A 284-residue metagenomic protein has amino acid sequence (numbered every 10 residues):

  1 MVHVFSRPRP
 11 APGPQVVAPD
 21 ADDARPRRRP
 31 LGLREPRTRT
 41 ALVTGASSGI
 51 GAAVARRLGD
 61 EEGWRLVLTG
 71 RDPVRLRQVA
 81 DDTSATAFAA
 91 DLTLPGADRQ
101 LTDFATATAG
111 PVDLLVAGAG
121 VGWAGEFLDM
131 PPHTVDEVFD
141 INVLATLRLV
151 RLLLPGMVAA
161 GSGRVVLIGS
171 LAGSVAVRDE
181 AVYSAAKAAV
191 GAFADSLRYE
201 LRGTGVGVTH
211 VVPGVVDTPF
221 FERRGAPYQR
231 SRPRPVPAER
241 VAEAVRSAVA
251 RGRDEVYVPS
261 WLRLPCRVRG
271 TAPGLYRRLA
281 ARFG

Functional and structural regions predicted by a protein language model:
S47-S48: Conserved glycine-rich cofactor-binding loop
E62-R77: Conserved glycine-rich Rossmann-like NAD(P)H-binding loop of the short-chain dehydrogenase/reductase
D82-G96: Rossmann-fold cofactor-recognition segment
E126-F127, P131-F139: Substrate-binding pocket helix/loop in short-chain dehydrogenase/reductase
V150, A186: Active-site helix of classical SDR
S170: Residue(s) in the substrate-gating loop at a strand-loop-helix junction that position the organic substrate next
H210, R230-L264: C-terminal helical subdomain
